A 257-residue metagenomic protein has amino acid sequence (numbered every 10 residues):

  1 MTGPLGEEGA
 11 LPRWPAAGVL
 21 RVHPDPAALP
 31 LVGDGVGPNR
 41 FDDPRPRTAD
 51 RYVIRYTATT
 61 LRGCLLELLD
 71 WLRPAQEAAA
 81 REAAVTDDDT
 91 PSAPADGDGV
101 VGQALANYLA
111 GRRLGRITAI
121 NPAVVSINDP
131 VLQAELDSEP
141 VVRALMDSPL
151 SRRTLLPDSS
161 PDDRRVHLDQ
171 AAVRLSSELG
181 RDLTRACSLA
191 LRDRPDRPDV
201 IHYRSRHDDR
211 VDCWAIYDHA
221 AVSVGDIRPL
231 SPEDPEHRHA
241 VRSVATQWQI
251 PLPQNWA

Functional and structural regions predicted by a protein language model:
M1-F41, E77-A257: Active-site and NAD+-binding cores of ADP-ribose-processing enzymes
F41-Q76: Extended catalytic/binding region for NAD+/ADP-ribose chemistry, centered on the ART fold
